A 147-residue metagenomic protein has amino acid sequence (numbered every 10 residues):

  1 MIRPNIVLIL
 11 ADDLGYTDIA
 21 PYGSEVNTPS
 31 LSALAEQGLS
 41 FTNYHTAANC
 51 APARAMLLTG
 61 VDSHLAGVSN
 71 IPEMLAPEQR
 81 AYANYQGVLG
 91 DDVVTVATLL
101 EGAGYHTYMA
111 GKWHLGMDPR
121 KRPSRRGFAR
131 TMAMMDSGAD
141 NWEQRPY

Functional and structural regions predicted by a protein language model:
M1-Y147: Formylglycine-dependent sulfatase
